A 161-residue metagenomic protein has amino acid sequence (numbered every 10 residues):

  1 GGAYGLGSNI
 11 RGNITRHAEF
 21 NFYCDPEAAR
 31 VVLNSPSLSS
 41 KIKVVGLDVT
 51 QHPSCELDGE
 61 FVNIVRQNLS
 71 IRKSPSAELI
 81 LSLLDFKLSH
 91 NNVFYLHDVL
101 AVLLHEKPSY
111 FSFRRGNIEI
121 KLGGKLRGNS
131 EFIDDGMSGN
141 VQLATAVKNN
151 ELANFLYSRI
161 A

Functional and structural regions predicted by a protein language model:
G1-T50: Active-site histidine-anchored catalytic micro-motif
Y23-D25, S40-A161: Conformational coupling and interaction surfaces
